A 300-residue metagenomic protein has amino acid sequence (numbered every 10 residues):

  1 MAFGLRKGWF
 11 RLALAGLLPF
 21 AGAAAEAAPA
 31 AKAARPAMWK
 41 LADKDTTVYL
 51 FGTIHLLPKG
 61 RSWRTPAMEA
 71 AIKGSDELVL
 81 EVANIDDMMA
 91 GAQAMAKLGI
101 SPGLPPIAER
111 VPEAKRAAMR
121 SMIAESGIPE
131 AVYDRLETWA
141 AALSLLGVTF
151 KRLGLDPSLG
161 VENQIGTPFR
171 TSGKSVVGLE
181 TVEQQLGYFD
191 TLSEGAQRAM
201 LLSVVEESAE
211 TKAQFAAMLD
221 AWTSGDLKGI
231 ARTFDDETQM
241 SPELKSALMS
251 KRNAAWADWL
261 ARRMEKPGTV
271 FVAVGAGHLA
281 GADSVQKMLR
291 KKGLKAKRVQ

Functional and structural regions predicted by a protein language model:
A2-A13: Bacterial N-terminal signal peptides that target proteins for export
R11-A21: Bacterial N-terminal signal peptides
A13, A34-P36: Short beta-strand-initiation
A24-A33: Boundary at the C-terminal end of the N-terminal hydrophobic targeting segment
K32, A42, M264-K266: Extracellular/periplasmic catalytic domains that process cell-envelope and extracellular macromolecules
A33, W63, A255: Short, conserved clusters of charged catalytic residues that mark active-site and nucleotide-handling motifs
A37-L248: Structured, acidic catalytic/metal-binding patches in enzyme active sites
Q239-Q300: A cross-kingdom marker for long, charged
